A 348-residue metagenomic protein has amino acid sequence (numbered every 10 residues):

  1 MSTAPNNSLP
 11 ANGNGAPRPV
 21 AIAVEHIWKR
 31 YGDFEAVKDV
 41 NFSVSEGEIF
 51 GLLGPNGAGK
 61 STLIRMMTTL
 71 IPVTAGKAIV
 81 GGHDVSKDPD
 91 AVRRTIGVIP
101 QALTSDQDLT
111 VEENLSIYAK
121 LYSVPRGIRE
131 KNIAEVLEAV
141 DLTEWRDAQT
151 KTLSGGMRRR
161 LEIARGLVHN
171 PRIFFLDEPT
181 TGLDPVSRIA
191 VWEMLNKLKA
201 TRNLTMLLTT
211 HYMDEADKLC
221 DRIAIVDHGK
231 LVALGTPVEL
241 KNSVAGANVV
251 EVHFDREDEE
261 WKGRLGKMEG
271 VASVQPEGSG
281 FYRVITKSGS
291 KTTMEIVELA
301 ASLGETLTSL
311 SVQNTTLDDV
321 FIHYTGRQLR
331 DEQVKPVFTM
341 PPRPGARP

Functional and structural regions predicted by a protein language model:
S116, K120, G127-W145: Conserved ABC ATPase "signature" region
Q149-L153: Conserved ABC ATPase signature
N170: Conserved catalytic motifs of ABC-family nucleotide-binding domains
F174-D177: Catalytic Walker B motif of ABC-type/P-loop ATPase nucleotide-binding domains
E193-K287: ABC transporter nucleotide-binding domain
